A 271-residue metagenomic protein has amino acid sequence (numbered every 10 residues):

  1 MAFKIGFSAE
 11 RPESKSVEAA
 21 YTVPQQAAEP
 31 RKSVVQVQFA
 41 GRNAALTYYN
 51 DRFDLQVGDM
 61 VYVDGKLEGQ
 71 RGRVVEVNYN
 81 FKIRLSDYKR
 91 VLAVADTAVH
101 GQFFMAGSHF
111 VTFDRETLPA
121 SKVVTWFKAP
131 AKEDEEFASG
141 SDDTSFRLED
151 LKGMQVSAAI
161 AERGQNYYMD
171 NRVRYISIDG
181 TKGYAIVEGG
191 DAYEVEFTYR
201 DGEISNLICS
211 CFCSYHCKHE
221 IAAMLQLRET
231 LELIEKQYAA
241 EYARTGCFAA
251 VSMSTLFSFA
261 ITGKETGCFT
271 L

Functional and structural regions predicted by a protein language model:
M1-A2, L271: Initiator methionine at the very start of the polypeptide chain
A2-F113: Exposed beta-strand/loop interface patches that mediate assembly or binding
K32-Q38, N43, V57-M60, D64 (+4 more regions): Long, low-complexity, compositionally biased intrinsically disordered regions
